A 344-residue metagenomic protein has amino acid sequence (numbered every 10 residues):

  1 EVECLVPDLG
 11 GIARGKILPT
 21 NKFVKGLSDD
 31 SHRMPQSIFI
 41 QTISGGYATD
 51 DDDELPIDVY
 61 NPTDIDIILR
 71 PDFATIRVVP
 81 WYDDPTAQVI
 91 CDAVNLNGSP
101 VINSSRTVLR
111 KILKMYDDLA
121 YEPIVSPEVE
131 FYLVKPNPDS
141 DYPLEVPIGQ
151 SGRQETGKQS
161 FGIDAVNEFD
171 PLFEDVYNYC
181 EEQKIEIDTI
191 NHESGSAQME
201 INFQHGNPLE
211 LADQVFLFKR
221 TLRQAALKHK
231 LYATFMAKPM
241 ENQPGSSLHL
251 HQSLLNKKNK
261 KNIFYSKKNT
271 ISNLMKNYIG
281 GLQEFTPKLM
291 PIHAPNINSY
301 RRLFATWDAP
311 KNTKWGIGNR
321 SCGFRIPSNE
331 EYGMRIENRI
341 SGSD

Functional and structural regions predicted by a protein language model:
E1-T189, L211, L231: ATP/Mg2+-dependent ligation/transfer catalytic cores
P7-G10, G26, F39, E210 (+2 more regions): C-terminal accessory/tail domains of diverse enzymes
V78-P85, P123, I190-S194, Q243 (+2 more regions): Short glycine/proline-enriched loop/turn "hinge" motifs that connect secondary-structure elements and lie
V89-N95, M199-H205, Q252, N338: Short, hydrophobic beta-strand segments
V129, E193-I201: Short, conserved phosphate-binding/catalytic loop or strand-edge motifs used in phosphoryl-/nucleotidyl-transfer
Y142-S151, L248-N256, T313-W315, R320-S328: Short beta-strand elements
S151-L172, N178, K260-I297: C-terminal helix-cap and adjacent tail motif
Q198, F203, E210-G280: Acidic, glycine-rich loop-and-beta core segments that form the ion-binding/anion-interacting portion of active sites
